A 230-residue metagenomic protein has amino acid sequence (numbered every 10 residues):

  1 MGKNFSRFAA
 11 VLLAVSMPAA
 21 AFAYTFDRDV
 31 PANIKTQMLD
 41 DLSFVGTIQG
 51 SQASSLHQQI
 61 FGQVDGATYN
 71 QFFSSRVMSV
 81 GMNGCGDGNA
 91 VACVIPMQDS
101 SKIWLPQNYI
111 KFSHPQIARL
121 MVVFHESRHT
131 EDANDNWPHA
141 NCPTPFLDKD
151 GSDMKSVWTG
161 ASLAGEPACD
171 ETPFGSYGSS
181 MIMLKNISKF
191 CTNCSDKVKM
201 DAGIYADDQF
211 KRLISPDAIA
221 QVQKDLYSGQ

Functional and structural regions predicted by a protein language model:
M1-A9: Bacterial N-terminal signal peptides that target proteins for export
A9-P18: Bacterial N-terminal signal peptides
A21-L120, T130-Q230: Predominantly extracellular/secreted Zn2+-dependent metalloproteases
V123: Substrate/cofactor-recognition hotspot
E126: Walker B catalytic acidic pair
